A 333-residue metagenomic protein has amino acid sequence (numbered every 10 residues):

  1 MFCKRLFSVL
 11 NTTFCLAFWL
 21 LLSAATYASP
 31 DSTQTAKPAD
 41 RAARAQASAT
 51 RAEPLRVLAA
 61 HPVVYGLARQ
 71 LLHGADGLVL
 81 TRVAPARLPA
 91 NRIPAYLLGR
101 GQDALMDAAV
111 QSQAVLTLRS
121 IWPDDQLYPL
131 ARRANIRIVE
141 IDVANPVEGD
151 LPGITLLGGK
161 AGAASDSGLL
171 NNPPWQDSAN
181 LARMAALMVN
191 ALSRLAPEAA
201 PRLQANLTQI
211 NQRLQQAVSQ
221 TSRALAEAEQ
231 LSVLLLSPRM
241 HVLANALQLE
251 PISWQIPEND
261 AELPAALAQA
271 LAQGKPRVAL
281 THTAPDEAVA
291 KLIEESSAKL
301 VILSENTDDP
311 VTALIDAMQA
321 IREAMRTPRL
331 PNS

Functional and structural regions predicted by a protein language model:
M1-S8: N-terminal secretory signal peptides that target proteins for export/translocation
F2, Y27-S333: Extracytoplasmic metal-acquisition and chelation regions
F7, F14-L16, A36-P38: Intrinsically disordered, low-complexity repeat segments enriched in small/polar residues
N11-A24: Bacterial N-terminal signal peptides
